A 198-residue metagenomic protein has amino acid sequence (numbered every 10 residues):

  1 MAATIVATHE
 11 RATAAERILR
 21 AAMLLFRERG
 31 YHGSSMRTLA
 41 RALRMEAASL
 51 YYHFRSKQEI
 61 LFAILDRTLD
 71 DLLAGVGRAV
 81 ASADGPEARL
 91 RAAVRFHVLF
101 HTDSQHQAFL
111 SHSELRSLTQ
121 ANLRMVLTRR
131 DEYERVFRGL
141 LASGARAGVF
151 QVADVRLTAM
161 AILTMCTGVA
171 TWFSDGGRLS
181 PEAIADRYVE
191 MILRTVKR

Functional and structural regions predicted by a protein language model:
M1-A3, F96-L99, D103, E134-R146 (+2 more regions): C-terminal peripheral helix-coil segments that are non-catalytic and often amphipathic
M1-T13, R20, L24: N-terminal intrinsically disordered/low-complexity leader segments
A2, R17, L25-E59, A63: Helix-turn-helix
A14-A22, L39, I60, I64-T68 (+3 more regions): Generic hydrophobic, amphipathic alpha-helix propensity
I18-F26, H97, I192: Short hydrophobic clusters on alpha-helical segments that form packing/core surfaces in small helical domains
A47-S49, L69-L72, A83-G85, H106-S111 (+4 more regions): Anionic, Ser/Thr-rich low-complexity intrinsically disordered regions
A63, G77-H106, T158-I162: Hydrophobic alpha-helical connector segments
A108-R116, L123-L127, A145-M191: Hydrophobic/aromatic-rich alpha-helical bundle segments in the mid-to-C-terminal region
